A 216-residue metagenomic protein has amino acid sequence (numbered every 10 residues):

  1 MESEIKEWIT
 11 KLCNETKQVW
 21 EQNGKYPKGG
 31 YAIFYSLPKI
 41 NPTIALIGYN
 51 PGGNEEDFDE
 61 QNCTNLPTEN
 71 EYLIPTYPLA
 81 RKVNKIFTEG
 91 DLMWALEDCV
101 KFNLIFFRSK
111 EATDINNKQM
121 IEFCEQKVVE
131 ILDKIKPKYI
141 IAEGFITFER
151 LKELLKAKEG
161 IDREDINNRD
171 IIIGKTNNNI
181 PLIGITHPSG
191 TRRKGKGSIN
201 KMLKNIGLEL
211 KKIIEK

Functional and structural regions predicted by a protein language model:
M1-P75, C124-I131, D170-N178, K211-K216: Active-site and ligand/interface coordination hotspots across diverse enzymes and nucleic-acid-associated assemblies
M1-V19, D114-V129, E149-K216: C-terminal capping/extension of enzyme domains
A45-I47, V100-F102, Y139-I141, P181-I183: Hydrophobic/aromatic beta-strand patches that form the interior of the parallel beta-sheet core in alpha/beta enzyme
N50-N54, I105-S109, F145-E149, H187-T191: Short, solvent-exposed loop/turn segments at secondary-structure junctions
C63-T76, I105-I121: Surface-exposed cleft-lining segments at the edges of enzyme active sites
I74-T88: A gly/proline- and charged-residue-enriched helix-loop-helix capping module
L92-F106: Short, contiguous, well-structured surface segments enriched in hydrophobic/aromatic residues
V128-G144: Proline-aspartate-enriched helix->loop->beta-strand connector
